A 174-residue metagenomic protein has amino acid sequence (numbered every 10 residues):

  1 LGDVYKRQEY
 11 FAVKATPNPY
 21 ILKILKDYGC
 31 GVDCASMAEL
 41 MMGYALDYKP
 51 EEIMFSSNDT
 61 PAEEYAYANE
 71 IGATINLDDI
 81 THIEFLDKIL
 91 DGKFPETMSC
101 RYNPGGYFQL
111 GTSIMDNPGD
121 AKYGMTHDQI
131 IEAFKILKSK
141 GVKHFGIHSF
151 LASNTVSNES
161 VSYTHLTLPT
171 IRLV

Functional and structural regions predicted by a protein language model:
L1-Q8, T164-T170: Conserved small/polar residues in nucleotide/adenosyl-binding loops
D3-E96, I131-K143, E159: A charged N-terminal "starter" segment
K14, A35, I80, N103-G105 (+2 more regions): Anionic group-transfer/hydrolysis microenvironments
T16, T60, T74, T81 (+5 more regions): Residue-identity detector for threonine
I89, P104-L166, R172: Active-site loop/helix belt of alpha/beta enzymes
F94-Y107: Glycine-rich, aromatic-flanked loop segments that form ligand/cofactor-binding clefts across common enzyme folds
